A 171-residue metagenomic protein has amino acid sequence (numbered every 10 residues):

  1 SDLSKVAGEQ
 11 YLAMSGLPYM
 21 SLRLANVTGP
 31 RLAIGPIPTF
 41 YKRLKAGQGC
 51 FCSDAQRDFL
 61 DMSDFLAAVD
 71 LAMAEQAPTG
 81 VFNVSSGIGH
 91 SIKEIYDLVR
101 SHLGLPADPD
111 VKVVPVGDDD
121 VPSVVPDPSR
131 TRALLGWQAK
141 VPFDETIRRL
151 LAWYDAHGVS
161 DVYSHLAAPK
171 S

Functional and structural regions predicted by a protein language model:
D2, V6, Q10-D58, M62-L66 (+1 more regions): NAD(P)-dependent short-chain dehydrogenase/reductase
K45-S171: C-terminal substrate-binding subdomain of Rossmann-fold SDR/epimerase-dehydratase oxidoreductases
